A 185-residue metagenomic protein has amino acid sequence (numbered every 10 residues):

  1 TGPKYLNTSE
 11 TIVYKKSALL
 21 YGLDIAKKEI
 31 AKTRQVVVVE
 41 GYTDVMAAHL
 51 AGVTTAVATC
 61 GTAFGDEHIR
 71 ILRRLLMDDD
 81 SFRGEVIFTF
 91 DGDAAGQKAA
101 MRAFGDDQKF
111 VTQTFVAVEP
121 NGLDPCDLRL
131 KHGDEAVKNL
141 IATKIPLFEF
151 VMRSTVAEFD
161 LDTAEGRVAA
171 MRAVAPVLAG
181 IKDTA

Functional and structural regions predicted by a protein language model:
T1-F82, A100: Phosphate-handling DNA/RNA-contact segment within nucleic-acid enzymes
G2-L6, H49-V53, D79-E85, F148-V156 (+1 more regions): Short acidic (Asp/Glu) and glycine-rich catalytic loops that position anionic groups and cofactors
V36-V38, D79-A95, A117-V118: Acidic beta-strand-to-loop metal/phosphate-binding motif
T43-D44, T62-F64, G92-A95, P120-D124: Conserved nucleotide-binding/hydrolysis micro-motifs of P-loop NTPases
A51-V53, F110, H132: Short, structured coil segments at secondary-structure junctions
T55-A56, V86, Q113-F115: Hydrophobic anchor at the start of a short beta-strand that flanks the dinucleotide cofactor-binding loop
K98-F110: Anion-coordinating catalytic cores for phosphoryl-, nucleotidyl-, and glycosidic chemistry
T112-T184: C-terminal or mid-to-C-terminal helical accessory/interaction module adjacent to the motor/catalytic core
